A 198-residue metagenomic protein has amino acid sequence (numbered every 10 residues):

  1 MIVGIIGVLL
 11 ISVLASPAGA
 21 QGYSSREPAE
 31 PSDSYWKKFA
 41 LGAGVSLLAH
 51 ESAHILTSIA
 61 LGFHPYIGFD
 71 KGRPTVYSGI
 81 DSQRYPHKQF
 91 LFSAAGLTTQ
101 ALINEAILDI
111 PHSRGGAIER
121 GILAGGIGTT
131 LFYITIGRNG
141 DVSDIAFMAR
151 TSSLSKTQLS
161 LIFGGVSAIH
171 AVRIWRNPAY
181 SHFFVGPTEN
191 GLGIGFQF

Functional and structural regions predicted by a protein language model:
M1-K37, I55, I59-A60, H64-S78 (+2 more regions): Replace "edges of transmembrane helices
V8, K38-G42, S46, Q100 (+2 more regions): Hydrophobic alpha-helical membrane-embedded or membrane-associated segments
E30-L47, Y85-F90: Short pre-active-site segment immediately N-terminal to the catalytic Zn-binding motif
S46-I59, G96: Active-site recognition of the HExxH zinc-binding catalytic motif
A49-H50, I103-I107, I145: Extracytoplasmic/secreted envelope proteins and their assembly/folding machinery, especially bacterial periplasmic
A53, I80-K88: Short juxtamembrane and helix-loop transition motifs at transmembrane-helix boundaries in membrane proteins
Y77, L91-D109, I118-T135: Small-polar-interrupted transmembrane alpha-helices in polytopic inner-membrane proteins
H87-I103, T151-F163: Membrane-interface loop-to-helix entry segments
